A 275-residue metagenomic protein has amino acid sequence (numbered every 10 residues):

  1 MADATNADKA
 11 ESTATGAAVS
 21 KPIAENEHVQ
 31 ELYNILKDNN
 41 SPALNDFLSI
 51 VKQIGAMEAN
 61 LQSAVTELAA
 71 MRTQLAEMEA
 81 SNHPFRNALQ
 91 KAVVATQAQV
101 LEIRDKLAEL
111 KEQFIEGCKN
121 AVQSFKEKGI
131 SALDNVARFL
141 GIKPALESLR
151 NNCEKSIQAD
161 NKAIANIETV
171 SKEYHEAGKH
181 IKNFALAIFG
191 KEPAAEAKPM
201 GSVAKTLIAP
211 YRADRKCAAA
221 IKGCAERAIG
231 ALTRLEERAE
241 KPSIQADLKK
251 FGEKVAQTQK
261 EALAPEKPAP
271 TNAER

Functional and structural regions predicted by a protein language model:
M1-N272: Gram-negative host-targeted secretion-system effectors, predominantly Type III and Type IV, recognized via long
